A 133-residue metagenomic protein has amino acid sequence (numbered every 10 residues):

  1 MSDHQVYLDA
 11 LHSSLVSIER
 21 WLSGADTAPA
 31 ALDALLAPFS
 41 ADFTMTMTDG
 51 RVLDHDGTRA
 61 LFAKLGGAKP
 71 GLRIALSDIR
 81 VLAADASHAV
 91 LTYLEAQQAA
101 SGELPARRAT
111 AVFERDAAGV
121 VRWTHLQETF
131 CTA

Functional and structural regions predicted by a protein language model:
M1-A41: Short, low-complexity N-terminal intrinsically disordered segments enriched in polar/charged residues
A30-D85: A solvent-exposed, acidic/Ser-Thr-rich amphipathic alpha-helical stretch
A68-K69, Q97-A106: Short, cysteine-centered beta-strand-loop-beta hairpins and adjacent loop/turn segments enriched in charged/polar
I74-S77, T92, L104-T110: Short, surface-exposed coil-to-beta transition loops
A84-E95: A short hydrophobic beta-strand element
E95-Q97, Q127: Short beta-strand segments enriched in hydrophobic/aromatic residues within well-folded beta-rich domains
L104-A133: Short beta-strand edge/turn micro-motifs at domain boundaries
